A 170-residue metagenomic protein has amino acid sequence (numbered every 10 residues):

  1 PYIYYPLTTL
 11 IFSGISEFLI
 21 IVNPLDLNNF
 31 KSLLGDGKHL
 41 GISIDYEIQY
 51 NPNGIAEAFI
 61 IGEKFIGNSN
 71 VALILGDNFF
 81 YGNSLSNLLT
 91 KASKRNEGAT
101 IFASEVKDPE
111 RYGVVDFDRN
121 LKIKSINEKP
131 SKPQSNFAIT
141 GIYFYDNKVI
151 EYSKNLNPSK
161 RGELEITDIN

Functional and structural regions predicted by a protein language model:
P1-L75, F79-Y81, L85-N87, K94: Conserved N-terminal catalytic core of the sugar/cofactor nucleotidyltransferase
D26, N78-F80, E105-D108, P130: Glycine-rich beta-alpha junction loops
K31, S84, Y112-V114, A138: Short, well-ordered secondary-structure micro-motifs
N51-I55, D108-P109, K132: A short acidic, often aromatic-flanked loop/helix-cap motif at beta-alpha or helix-coil junctions that lines enzyme
L75-G76, F102, Y145-D146: A secondary-structure boundary/capping signal
G82-E110: Conserved donor-nucleotide/metal-binding helix-loop-beta segment in metal-dependent transferases, i.e., the alpha-helix
S86, S93, K122-N170: Catalytic-core segments of class I nucleotidyltransferases/pyrophosphorylases that form NMP-activated intermediates
D116-K122: Short acidic-glycine loop/turn motifs at beta-strand connectors
